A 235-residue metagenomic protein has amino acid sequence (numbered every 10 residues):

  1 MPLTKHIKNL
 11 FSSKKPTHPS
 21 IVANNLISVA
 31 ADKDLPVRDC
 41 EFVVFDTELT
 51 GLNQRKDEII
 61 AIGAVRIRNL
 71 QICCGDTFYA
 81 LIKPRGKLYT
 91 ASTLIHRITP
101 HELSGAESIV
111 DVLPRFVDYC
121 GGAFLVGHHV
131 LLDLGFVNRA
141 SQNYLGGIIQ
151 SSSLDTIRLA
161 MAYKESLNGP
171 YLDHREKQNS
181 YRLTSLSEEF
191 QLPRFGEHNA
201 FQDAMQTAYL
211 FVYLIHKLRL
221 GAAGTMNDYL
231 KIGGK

Functional and structural regions predicted by a protein language model:
P2-K33, E189, A208-K235: Acidic two-metal-ion nuclease catalytic site recognized across multiple nuclease folds, prominently DnaQ/RNase D-T
N9-Y144, I148-Q150, S180-R194, H198: Conserved non-catalytic scaffold segment of RNase H-like nuclease domains
V112, Q206-T207: Short Asp/Glu-rich motifs
L154-H174: Short alpha-helix plus adjacent loop in nuclease-associated cores
L159-A162, L186, L210: Generic recognition of well-ordered alpha-helical segments
P170-R175, R194-H198: Short, glycine/charged-rich beta-strand-loop motifs at protein surfaces that mediate ligand recognition and catalysis
D203: Conserved catalytic/binding loops enriched for acidic/polar residues
